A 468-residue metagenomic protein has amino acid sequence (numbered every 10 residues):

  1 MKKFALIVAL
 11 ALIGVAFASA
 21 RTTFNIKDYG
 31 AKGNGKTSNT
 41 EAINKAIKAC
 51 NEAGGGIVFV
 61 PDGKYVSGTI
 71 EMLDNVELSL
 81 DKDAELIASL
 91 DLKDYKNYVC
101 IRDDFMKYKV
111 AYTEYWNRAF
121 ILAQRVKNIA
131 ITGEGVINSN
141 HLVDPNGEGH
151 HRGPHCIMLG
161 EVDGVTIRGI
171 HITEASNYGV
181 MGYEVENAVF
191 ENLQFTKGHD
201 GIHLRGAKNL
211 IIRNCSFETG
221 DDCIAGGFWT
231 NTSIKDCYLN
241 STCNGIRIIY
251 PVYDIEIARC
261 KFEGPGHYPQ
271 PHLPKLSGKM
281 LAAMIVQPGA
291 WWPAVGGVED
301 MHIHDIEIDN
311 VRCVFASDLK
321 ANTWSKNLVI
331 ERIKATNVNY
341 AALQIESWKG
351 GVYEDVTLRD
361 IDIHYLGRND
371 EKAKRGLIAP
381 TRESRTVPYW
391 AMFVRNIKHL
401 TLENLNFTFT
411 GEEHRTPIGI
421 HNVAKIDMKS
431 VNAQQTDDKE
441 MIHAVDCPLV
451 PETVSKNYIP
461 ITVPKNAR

Functional and structural regions predicted by a protein language model:
M1-T23: Bacterial Sec-dependent N-terminal signal peptides
F17-R468: Extracellular/periplasmic carbohydrate-active domains that bind, remodel, or depolymerize complex polysaccharides
